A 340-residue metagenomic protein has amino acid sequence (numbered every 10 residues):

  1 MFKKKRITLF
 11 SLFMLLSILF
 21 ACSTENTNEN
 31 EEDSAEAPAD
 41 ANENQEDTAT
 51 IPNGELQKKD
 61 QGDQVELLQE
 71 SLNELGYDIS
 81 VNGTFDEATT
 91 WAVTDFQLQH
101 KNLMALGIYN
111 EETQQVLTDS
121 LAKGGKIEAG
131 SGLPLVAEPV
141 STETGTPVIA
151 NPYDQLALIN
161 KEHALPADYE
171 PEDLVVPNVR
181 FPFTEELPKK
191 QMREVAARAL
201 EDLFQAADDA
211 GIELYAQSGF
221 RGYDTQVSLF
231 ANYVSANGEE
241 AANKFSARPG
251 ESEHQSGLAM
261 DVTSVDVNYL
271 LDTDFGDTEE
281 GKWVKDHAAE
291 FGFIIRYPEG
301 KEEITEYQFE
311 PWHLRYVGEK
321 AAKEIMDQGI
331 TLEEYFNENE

Functional and structural regions predicted by a protein language model:
F2-F10: Bacterial N-terminal signal peptides that target proteins for export
F10-L16: Hydrophobic helical h-region of N-terminal Sec-dependent signal peptides in bacterial secretory/periplasmic proteins
I18-A21: C-terminal motif of bacterial Sec signal peptides marking the signal peptidase cleavage site
S23-E25: Bacterial signal peptide processing site
E29-T48: N-terminal low-complexity, Pro/Thr-rich disordered segments that flank secretion/membrane-targeting signals
D47-S71, L75-Y77, A88-H100, A105-S218 (+1 more regions): Extracytoplasmic cell-surface/polysaccharide-interacting catalytic and binding patches
V81-T84: SH3/SH3-like (including bacterial SH3b) beta-barrel domains that bind proline-rich motifs or cell-wall ligands
